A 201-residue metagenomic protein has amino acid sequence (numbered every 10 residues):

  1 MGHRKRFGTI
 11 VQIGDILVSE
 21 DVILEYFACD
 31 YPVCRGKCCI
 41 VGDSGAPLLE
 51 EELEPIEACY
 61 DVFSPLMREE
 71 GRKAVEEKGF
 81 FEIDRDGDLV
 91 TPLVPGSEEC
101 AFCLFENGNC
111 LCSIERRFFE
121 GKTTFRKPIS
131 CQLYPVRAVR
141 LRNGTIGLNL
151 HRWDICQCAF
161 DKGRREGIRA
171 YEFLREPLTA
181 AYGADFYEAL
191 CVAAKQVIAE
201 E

Functional and structural regions predicted by a protein language model:
M1-E201: Short loop/turn segments that flank or connect secondary-structure elements
